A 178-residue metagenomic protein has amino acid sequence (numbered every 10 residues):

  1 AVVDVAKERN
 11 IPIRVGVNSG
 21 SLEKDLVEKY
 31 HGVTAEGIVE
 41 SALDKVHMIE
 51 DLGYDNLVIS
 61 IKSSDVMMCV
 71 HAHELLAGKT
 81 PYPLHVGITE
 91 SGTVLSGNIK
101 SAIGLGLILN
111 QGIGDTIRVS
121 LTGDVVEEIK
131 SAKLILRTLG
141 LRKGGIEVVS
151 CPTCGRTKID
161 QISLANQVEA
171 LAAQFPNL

Functional and structural regions predicted by a protein language model:
A1-Y30, T34: Active-site-proximal beta-alpha core segment in soluble small-molecule metabolic enzymes
N18, L26-L178: Catalytic alpha/beta core domains of metabolic enzymes, predominantly
